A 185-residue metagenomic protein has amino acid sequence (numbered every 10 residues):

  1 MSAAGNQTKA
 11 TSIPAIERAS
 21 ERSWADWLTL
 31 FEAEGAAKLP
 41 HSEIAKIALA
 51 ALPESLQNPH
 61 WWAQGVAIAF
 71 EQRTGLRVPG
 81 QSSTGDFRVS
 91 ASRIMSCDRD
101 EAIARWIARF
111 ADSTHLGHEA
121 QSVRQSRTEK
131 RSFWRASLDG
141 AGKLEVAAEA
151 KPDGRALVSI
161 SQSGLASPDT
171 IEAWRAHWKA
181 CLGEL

Functional and structural regions predicted by a protein language model:
M1-I47: Eukaryotic low-complexity, mixed-charge intrinsically disordered interaction/regulatory segments enriched in acidic
W24-W27, W61-W62, W106, W178: Tryptophan-centric aromatic hotspots in well-structured domains and transmembrane helices
E43, I47-A120: Hydrophobic ligand-binding cavity/cleft-lining segments
A48, S132-D139: Short beta-strand segments that buttress and anchor functional surface loops
V89, K130-S132, G142: A generic structural signal for short beta-strands and their flanking turns/coil linkers
H118-R135: A short, surface-exposed loop/turn module that caps and links secondary-structure elements
S137-L185: Beta-strand/loop substructures that line and gate deep hydrophobic ligand-binding cavities in soluble
